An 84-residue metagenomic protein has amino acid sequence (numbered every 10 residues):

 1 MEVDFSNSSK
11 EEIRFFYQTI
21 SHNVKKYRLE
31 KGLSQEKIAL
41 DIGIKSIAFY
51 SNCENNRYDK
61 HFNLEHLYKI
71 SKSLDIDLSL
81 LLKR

Functional and structural regions predicted by a protein language model:
E2-E30: A short, Lys/Arg-rich alpha-helix, primarily the initiator
V24, I38-A39, F49-C53, L81: Conserved hydrophobic/aromatic packing and binding residues within compact polymer-binding modules
K25, E36, Y68: Residues within the helices of the helix-turn-helix
R28, A39, S71: The alpha-helix within a helix-turn-helix
G32, R57-K72: Short, basic-rich loop-to-helix N-cap that marks the start of a DNA-contacting helix
I44-K60: Recognition helix of helix-turn-helix/homeodomain-like DNA-binding domains that insert into the DNA major groove
L74-R84: Short C-terminal boundary/hinge segments that cap the last helix of small helical domains
